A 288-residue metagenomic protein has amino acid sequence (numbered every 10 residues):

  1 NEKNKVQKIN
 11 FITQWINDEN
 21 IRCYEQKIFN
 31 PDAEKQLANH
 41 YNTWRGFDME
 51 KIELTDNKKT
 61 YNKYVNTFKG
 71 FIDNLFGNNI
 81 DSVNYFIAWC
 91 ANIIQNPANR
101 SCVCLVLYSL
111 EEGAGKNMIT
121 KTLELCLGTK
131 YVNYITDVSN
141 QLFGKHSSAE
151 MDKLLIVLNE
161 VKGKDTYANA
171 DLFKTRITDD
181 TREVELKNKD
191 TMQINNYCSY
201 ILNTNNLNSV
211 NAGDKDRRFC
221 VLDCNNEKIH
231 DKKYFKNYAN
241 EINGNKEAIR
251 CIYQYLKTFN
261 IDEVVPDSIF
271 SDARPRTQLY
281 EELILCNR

Functional and structural regions predicted by a protein language model:
N1-N39: Long, basic/Gly/Ser/Thr-rich N-terminal segments that mediate initial subcellular attachment or targeting
D32-V157, V161, N169, C220 (+1 more regions): P-loop NTPase catalytic core of nucleic-acid-dependent motor ATPases
Y108-E111, E263-R288: DNA transaction DNA-binding modules
G128, N169-Q193: Conserved catalytic/switch belt of AAA+ P-loop NTPases
K145-M151, E185-N203: AAA+/SF3 P-loop NTPase mechanochemical coupling elements
M151-L154, N196-S199, D214-C220: Short glycine-/polar-rich loops that comprise or flank the Walker A/P-loop and associated switch/sensor motifs
L154-I177, S209-D216: Conserved AAA+/SF3 P-loop NTPase catalytic/coupling segment centered on the Walker-B
V210-I229: A short helix-turn-beta junction within AAA+ P-loop NTPase domains corresponding to the substrate/partner-engaging
